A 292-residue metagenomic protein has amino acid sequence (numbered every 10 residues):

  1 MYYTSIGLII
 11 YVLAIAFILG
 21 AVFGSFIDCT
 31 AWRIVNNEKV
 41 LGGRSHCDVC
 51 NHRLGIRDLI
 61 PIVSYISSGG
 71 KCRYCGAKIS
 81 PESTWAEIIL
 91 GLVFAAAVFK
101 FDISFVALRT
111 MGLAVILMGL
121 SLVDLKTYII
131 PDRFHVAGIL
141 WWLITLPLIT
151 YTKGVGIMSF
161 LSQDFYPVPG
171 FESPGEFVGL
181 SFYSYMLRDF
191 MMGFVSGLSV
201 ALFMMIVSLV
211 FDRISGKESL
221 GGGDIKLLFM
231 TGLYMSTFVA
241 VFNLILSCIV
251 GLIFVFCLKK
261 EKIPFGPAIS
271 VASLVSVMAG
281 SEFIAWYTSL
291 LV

Functional and structural regions predicted by a protein language model:
M1-V35: Long, highly hydrophobic alpha-helical transmembrane signal-anchor segments
L13-I18, T84-I89, A107-M111, V136-A137 (+3 more regions): Hydrophobic alpha-helical transmembrane segments
I27, A31, V93, A97 (+9 more regions): Alpha-helical membrane-inserting segments
I27-E82: Membrane-proximal soluble regions of multi-pass membrane proteins
K100-V106, L233-F242, S281: Transmembrane helix interruption/hinge and helix-loop junction motifs
G119-V123, T127-L252, W286-V292: Functional transmembrane core segments of multi-pass inner-membrane proteins
G221-I225, V255-V275: Interfacial loop-to-transmembrane junctions
